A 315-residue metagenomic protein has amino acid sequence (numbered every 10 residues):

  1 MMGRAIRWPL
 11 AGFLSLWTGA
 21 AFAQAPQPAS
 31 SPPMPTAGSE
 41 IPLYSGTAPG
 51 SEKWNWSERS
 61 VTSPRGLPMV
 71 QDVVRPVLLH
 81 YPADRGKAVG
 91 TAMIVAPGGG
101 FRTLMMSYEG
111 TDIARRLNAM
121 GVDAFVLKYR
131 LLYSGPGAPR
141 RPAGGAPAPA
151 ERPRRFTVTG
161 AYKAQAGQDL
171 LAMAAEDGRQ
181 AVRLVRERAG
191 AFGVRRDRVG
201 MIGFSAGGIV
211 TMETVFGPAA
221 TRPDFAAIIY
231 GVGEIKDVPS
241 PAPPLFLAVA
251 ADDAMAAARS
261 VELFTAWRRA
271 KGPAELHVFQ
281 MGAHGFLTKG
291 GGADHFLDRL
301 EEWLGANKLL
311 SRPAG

Functional and structural regions predicted by a protein language model:
Q27-K87, A119: N-terminal cap/lid segment of alpha/beta-hydrolase-fold proteins
V89-G98: Short beta-strand element of the alpha/beta-hydrolase
S107-F125, T265: Short amphipathic alpha-helix adjacent to the substrate-entry channel of hydrolases
R141-G190, D298-R299: Alpha/beta-hydrolase active-site loop
D169-A242: Primarily recognizes the serine-hydrolase "nucleophile elbow" in alpha/beta-hydrolase and SGNH/GDSL folds
L247-V249: Short beta-strand/loop motif that positions the catalytic acidic residue of the alpha/beta-hydrolase fold
A254-S260: Conserved alpha/beta-hydrolase "acid-adjacent" motif
R268-G315: C-terminal catalytic histidine-bearing segment of alpha/beta-hydrolase fold enzymes
